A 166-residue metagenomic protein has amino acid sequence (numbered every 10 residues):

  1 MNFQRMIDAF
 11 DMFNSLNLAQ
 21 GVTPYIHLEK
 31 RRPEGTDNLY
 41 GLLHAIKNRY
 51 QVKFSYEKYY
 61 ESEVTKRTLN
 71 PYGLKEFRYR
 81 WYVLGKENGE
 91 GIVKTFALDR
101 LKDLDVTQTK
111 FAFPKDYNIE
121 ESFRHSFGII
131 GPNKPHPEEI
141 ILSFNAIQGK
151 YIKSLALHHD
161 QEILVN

Functional and structural regions predicted by a protein language model:
M1-E57: Bulky hydrophobic/aromatic content
M1-S15, L69-Y72, T109-F111, D116: Short, charged N-terminal helix-start/capping segments
F10, L42, I46, Y59 (+3 more regions): Generic hydrophobic, helix-prone segments enriched in Leu/Val/Ile
P24-Y25, K53, G73, R100-D103 (+1 more regions): Generic structural signal for residues positioned in beta-strands
P33-E34, K58-R67, K94, E121 (+1 more regions): Short, solvent-exposed secondary-structure boundary motifs
D37, V64-N70, G91, P137 (+1 more regions): Short beta-strand-initiation
L43-E87: Loop-centered beta-sheet repeat module
L84-N166: Surface-exposed, charged, gly/pro-rich loop-and-adjacent secondary-structure segments at domain edges
